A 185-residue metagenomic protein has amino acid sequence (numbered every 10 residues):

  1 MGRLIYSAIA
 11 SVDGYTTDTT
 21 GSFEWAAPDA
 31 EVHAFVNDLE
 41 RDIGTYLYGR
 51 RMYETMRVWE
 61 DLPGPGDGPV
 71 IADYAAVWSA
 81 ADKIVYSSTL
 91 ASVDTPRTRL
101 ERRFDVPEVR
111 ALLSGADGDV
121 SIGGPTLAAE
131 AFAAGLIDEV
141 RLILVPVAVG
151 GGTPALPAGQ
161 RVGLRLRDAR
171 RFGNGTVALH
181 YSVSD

Functional and structural regions predicted by a protein language model:
M1-D185: Enzymes that bind and transform nitrogen-containing heteroaromatic metabolites
